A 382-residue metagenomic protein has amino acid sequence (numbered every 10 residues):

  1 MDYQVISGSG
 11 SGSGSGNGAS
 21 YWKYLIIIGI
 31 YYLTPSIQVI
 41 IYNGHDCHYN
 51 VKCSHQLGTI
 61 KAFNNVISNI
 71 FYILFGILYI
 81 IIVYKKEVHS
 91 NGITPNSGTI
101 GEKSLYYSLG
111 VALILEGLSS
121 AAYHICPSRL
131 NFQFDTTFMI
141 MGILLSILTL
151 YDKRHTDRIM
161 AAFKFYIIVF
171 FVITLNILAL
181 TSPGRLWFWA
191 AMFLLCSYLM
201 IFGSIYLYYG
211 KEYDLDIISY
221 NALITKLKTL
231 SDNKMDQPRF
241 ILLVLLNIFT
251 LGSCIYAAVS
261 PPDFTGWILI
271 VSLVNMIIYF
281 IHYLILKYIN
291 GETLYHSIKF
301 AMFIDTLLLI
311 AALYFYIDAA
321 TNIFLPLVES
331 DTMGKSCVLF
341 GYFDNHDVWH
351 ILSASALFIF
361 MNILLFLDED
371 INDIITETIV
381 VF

Functional and structural regions predicted by a protein language model:
M1-F382: Long, hydrophobic alpha-helical transmembrane bundles and adjoining juxtamembrane helices/loops of multi-pass integral
